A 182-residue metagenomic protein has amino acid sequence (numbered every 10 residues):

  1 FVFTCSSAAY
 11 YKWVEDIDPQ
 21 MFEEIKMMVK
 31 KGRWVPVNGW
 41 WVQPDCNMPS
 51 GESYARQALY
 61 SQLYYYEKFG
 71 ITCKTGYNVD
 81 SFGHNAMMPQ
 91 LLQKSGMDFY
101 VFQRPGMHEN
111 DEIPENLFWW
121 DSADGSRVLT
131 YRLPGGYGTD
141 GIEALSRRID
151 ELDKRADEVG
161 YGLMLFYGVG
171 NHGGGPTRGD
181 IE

Functional and structural regions predicted by a protein language model:
F1-E182: Catalytic-domain carbohydrate-binding cleft regions of carbohydrate-active enzymes
